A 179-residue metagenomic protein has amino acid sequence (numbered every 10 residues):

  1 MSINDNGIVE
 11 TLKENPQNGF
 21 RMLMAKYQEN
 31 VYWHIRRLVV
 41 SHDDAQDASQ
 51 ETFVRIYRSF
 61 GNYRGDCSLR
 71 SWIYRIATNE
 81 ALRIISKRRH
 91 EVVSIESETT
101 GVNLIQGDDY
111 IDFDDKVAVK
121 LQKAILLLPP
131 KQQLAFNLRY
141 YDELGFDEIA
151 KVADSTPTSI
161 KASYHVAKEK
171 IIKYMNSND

Functional and structural regions predicted by a protein language model:
M1-N30, R37, L126, E148 (+3 more regions): N-terminal module of bacterial RNA polymerase sigma factors
S2-D5, E91-D114: Internal acidic/polar
K13-E14, F53-S68, R89: Sigma70-family region 2
W33, D47-V54, C67-N79: Structural recognition of an alpha-helix C-terminal capping motif at a helix-to-coil junction
N62-R64, R75-I95: Arg/Lys-rich amphipathic alpha helix in sigma70-family domain 2
L82, Q132, L138-Y141, D147 (+1 more regions): DNA-recognition helix of helix-turn-helix
D115, I125-Q133: Short helix-coil-helix linker/hinge
L121, A135-F136: Short alpha-helical "packing" element that flanks the helix-turn-helix/winged-helix DNA-binding module
